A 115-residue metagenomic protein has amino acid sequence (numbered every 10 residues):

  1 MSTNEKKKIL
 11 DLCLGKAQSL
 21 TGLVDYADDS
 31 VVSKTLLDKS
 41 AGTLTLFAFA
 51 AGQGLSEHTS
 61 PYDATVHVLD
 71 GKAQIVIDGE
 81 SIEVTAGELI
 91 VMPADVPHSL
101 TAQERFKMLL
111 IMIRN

Functional and structural regions predicted by a protein language model:
M1-A41, V76: A short, N-terminal "cap"/entry segment at the start of jelly-roll beta-barrel domains of the cupin/DSBH fold
S30, S40, T45-S60: Conserved short histidine dyad/triad with adjacent acidic residue
T43, K72-Q74, S81, P97 (+1 more regions): Structural motif
Y62-Q74, D78: Glycine- and acidic-residue-biased ligand/ion/polar-headgroup-sensing regions
L69-D70, T85-A86, E104: A cytosolic small-molecule/anion-sensing beta-strand core signal
G79-A94: Short acidic-glycine-tyrosine-enriched beta hairpin
A94-N115: Ligand-binding loop in jelly-roll beta-barrel domains
